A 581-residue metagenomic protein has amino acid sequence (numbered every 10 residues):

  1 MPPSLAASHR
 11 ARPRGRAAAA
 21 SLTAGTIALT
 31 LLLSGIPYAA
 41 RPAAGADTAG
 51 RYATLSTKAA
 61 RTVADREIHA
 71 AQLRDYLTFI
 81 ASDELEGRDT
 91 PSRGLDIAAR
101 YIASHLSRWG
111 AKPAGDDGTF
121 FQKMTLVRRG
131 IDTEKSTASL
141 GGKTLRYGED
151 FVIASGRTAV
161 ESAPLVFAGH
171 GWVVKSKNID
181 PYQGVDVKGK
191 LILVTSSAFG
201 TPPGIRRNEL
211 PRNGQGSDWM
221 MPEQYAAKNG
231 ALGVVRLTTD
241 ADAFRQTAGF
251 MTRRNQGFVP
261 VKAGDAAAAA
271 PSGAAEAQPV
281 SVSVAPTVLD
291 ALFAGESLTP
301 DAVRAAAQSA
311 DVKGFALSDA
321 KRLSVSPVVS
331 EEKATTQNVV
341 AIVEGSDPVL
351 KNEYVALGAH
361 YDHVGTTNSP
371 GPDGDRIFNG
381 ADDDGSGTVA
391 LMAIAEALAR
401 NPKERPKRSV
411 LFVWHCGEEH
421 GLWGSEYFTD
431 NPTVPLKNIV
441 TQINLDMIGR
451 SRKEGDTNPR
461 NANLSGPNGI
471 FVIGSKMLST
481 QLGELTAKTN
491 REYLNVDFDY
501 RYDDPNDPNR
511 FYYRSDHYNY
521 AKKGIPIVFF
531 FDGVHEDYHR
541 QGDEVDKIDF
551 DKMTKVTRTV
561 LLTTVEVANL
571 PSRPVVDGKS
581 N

Functional and structural regions predicted by a protein language model:
S21-P37: Bacterial N-terminal signal peptides
A59, K143-G184, A269-G380, E396 (+1 more regions): Soluble metallo-hydrolase cores and metallopeptidase-like ectodomains found primarily in the secretory/periplasmic
A59-E67, D83-R93, V152, G156 (+10 more regions): Second-shell loop/turn segments in exported
E67-P113, G130, D186, K190-G216 (+1 more regions): Catalytic-core environment of secreted peptidases
E86-I205, D319, V329-E331, T335-N338: Noncatalytic luminal/extracellular "stalk/propeptide" segments of secretory-pathway proteins
K143-R146, A267-P300, H415-I527: Metal-dependent peptidase/peptidase-like ectodomains
Y147-S272, E344, N352-Y354, R376-N379 (+2 more regions): Extracellular/luminal Protease-associated
E396, F531-N581: His/Asp/Glu-rich mid-to-C-terminal helical/loop segments that flank catalytic regions of hydrolases
